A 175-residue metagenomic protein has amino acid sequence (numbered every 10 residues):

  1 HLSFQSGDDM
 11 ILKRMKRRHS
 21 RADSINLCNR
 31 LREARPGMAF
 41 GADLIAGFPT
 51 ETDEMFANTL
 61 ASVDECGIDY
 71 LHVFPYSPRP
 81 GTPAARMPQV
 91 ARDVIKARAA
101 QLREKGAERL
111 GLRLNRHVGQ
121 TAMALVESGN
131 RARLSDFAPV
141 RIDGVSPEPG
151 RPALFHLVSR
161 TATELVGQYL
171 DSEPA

Functional and structural regions predicted by a protein language model:
H1-D69, P80-V94: Conserved non-cysteine loop/helix-boundary elements of the Radical SAM core domain that shape
P75: Short secondary-structure boundary segments
P78, A85-A175: Terminal RNA-binding accessory module
